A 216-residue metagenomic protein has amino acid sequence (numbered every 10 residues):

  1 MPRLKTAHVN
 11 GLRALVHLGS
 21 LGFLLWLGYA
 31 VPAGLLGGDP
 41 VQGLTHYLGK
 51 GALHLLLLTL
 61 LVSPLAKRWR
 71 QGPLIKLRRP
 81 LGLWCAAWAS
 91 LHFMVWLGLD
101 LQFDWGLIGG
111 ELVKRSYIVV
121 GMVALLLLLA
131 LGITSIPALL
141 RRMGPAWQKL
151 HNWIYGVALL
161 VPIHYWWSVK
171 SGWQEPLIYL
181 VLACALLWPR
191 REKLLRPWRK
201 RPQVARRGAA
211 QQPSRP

Functional and structural regions predicted by a protein language model:
M1-P216: Membrane-embedded alpha-helical bundles that constitute the cytochrome b-like, heme-associated redox core of multi-pass
